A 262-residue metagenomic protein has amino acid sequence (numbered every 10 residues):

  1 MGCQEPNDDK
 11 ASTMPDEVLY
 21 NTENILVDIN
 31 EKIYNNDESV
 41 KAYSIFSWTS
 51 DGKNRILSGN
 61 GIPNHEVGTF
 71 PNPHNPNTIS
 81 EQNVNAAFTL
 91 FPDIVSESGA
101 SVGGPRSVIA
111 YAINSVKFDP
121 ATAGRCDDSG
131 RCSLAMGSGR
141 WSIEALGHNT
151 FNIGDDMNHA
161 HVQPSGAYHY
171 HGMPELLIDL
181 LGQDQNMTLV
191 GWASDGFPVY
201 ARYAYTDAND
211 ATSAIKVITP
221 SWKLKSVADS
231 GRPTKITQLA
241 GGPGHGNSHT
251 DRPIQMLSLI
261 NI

Functional and structural regions predicted by a protein language model:
P6-N149: Solvent-exposed N-terminal domain segments of exported/luminal and surface proteins
N83-N85, R106-V108, D155, S165-H169 (+4 more regions): Extracellular structured ligand-interaction cores
V102-G103, T150, V162, D184: Short, glycine/acidic-rich beta->alpha junctions
I113-V116, P164-L177, L239: Extracellular/lumenal glycan-associated surfaces
F151, M173-N247: Short helix-loop boundary/capping segments
I153-A160: Short, recurring structural edge motifs at helix starts
I260-I262: Conserved small/polar residues in nucleotide/adenosyl-binding loops
